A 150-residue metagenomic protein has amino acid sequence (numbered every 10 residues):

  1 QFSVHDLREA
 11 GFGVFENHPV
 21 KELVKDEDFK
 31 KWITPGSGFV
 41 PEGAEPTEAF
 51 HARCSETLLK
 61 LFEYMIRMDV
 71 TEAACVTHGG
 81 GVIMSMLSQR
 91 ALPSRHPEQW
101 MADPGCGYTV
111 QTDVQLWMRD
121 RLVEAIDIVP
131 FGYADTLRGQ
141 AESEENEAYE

Functional and structural regions predicted by a protein language model:
Q1-S55, L137-A141, Y149: Phosphate-handling substructures
A10-K21, E63-T71, L87-E150: Acidic, low-complexity terminal tails and accessory targeting/binding regions of phosphate-metabolizing enzymes
H51, S55-I66: Generic structural signal for well-ordered alpha-helical scaffold segments
H51-A52, I83, G105: Conserved long hydrophobic alpha-helices within structured protein cores
L59, I83-M84: Alpha-helical elements of the RecA-like P-loop NTPase motor core of helicases
V70-G80: Generic beta-sheet signal
G79-I83, D113: GST superfamily/GST-like fold recognition
